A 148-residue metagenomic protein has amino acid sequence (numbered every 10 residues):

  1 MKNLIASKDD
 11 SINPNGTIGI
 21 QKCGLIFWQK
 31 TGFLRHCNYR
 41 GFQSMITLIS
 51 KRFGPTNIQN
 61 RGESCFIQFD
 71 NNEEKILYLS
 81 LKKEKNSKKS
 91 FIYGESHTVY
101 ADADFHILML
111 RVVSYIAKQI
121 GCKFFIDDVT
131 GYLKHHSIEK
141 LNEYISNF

Functional and structural regions predicted by a protein language model:
M1-F148: Acidic (Asp/Glu-rich) sequence patches and key acidic residues that form negatively charged surfaces used
